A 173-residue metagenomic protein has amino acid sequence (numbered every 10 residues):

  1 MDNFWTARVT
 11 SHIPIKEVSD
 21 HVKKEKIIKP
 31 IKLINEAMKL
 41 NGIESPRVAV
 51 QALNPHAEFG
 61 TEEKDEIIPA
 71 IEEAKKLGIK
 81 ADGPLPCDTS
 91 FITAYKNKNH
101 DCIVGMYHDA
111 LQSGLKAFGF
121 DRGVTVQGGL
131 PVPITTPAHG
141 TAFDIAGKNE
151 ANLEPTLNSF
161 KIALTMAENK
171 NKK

Functional and structural regions predicted by a protein language model:
M1-K173: Anion-binding alpha/beta catalytic cores of soluble intermediary-metabolism enzymes, centered on
